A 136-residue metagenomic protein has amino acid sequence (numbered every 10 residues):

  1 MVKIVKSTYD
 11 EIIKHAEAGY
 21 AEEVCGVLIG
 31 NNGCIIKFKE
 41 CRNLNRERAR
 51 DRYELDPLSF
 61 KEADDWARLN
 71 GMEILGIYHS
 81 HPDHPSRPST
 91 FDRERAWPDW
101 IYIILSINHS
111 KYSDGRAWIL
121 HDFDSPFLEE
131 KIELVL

Functional and structural regions predicted by a protein language model:
M1-I74, P82-L136: Conserved beta-strand-loop surface patch within small alpha/beta domains used for substrate/adaptor or ligand engagement
I77: Conserved, mostly hydrophobic/aromatic
